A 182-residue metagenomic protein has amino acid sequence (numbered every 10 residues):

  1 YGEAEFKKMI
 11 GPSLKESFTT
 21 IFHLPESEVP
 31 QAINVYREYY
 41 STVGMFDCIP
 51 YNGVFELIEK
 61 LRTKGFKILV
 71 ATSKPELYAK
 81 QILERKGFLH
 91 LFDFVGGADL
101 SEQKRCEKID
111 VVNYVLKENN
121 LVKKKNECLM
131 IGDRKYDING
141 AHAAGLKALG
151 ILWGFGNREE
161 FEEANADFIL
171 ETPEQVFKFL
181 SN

Functional and structural regions predicted by a protein language model:
Y1-E56, L77: N-terminal helical cap/lid subdomain that shapes the substrate entry/recognition surface in HAD-like hydrolases
N34, L89-K104, E127: A short, structured active-site edge motif that brings together acidic residues
V54-L83: Substrate-recognition element of Asp-dependent hydrolases with the DxDx(T/V) motif
F55-T63, L116, I138-H142: Surface-exposed amphipathic alpha-helices with a cationic face
L89-D93, V122, D167: Conserved H-loop
E107-I138: Conserved Lys-Pro-Asp/Glu-containing loop-to-beta segment of HAD-superfamily phosphomonoesterases, centered on
M130-E171: Acidic, Mg2+-coordinating phosphoryl-transfer loop and its flanking beta/alpha structural elements, shared across
